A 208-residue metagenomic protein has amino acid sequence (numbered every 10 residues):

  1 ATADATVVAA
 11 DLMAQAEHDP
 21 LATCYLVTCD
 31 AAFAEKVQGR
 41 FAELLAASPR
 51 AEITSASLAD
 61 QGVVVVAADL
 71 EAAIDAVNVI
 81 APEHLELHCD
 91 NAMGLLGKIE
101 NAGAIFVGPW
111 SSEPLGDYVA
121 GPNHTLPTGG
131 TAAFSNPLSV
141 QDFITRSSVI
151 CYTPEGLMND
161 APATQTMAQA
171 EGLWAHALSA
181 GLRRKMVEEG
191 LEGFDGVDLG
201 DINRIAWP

Functional and structural regions predicted by a protein language model:
A1-E71: ALDH superfamily catalytic-core signature
V7, D11-Q15, K36-E43, D75-A76 (+4 more regions): Alpha-helical scaffold segments in soluble metabolic enzymes
T54, I74, Y118-V119: A short alpha-helix capping/helix-coil boundary motif
A67-I74, N91-M93: Conserved small-domain helix->loop->beta segment predominantly found in fold-type I
N78-W207: C-terminal core of ALDH-fold dehydrogenases
